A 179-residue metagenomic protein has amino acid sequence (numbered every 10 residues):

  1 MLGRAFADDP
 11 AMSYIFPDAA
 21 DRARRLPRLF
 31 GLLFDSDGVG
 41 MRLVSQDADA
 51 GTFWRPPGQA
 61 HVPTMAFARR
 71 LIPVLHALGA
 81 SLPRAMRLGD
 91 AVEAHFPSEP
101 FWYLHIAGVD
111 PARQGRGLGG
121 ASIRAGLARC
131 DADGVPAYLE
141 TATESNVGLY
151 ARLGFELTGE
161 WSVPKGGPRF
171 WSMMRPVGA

Functional and structural regions predicted by a protein language model:
M1-A19: Helix-loop element at the rim of GNAT/NAT acetyltransferase active sites that forms part of the acceptor-substrate
F16-M41: Active-site rim helix/loop that mediates acceptor-substrate recognition in acyltransferases
D35-W54, D110: Conserved beta-hairpin
G51-G108, Q114, P164-P168: Conserved acyl-donor/pantetheine-binding loop and adjacent beta-alpha core of acyl/acetyltransferases and related
P100-W102, R129-A142: Conserved GNAT acetyl-CoA-binding A-motif
V109, G115-A128, R152: Conserved acetyl-CoA-binding loop-helix of GNAT-fold acetyltransferases
G120, A132-D133, T143-E160, G166: Conserved active-site alpha-helix within GNAT-family acetyltransferase domains
V135, L139-E144, V163-A179: C-terminal "cap" of GNAT-fold acetyltransferases
